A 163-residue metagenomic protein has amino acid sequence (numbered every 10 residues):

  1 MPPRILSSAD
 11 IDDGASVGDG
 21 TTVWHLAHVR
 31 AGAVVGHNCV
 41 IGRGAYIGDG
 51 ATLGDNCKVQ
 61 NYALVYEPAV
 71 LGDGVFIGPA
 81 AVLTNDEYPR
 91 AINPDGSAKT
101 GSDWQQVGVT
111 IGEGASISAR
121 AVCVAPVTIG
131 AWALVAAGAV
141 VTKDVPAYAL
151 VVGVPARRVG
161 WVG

Functional and structural regions predicted by a protein language model:
M1-S7, D13-A15, T22-T128, V154 (+1 more regions): Flexible, glycine/small-residue-enriched loop-and-beta-strand segment within the central core of proteins
A81, A139, A147-A149, R157: Glycine-centered loop/turn positions within well-structured domains that cap or flank conserved ligand/cofactor-binding
S118, V124, A136, V141-T142: Short hydrophobic beta-strand segments in globular cytosolic domains
G130-A133, P146-Y148: Conserved catalytic segment of ABC-fold P-loop ATPases
V135, G153: Conserved G/P- and acidic residue-centered "switch" motifs that form tight phosphate/ATP-binding loops in soluble
V140-T142, L150, V162: Conserved hydrophobic/aromatic beta-strand scaffold that supports enzyme active sites
